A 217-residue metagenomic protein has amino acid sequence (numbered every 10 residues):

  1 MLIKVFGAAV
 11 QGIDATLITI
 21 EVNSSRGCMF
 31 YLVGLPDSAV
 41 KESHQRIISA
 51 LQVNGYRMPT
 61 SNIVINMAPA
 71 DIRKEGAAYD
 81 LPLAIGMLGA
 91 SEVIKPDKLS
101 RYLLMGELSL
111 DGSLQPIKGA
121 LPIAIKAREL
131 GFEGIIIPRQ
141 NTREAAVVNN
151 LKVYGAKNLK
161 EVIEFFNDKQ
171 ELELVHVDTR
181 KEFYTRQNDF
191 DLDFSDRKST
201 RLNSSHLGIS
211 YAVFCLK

Functional and structural regions predicted by a protein language model:
M1-R201, S210: Peripheral, non-AAA+ core regions of ATP-driven protein-machinery
L202-K217: Positively charged, low-complexity/disordered segments
